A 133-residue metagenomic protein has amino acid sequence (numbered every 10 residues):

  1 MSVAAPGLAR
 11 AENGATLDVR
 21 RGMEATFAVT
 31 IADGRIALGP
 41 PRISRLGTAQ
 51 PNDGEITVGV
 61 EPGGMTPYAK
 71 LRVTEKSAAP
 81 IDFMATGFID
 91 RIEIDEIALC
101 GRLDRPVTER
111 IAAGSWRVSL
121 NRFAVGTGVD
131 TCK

Functional and structural regions predicted by a protein language model:
M1-Y68, S115-K133: Membrane engagement elements in two modes
T66, A78-I81: Coil-to-beta-strand transition motifs
L71-A79: Asparagine-centered strand-capping/turn motif at beta-strand->loop junctions
I81-I94: Short acidic, flexible loop segments centered on an aromatic residue
D95-T108: Solvent-exposed serine/threonine-rich low-complexity stretches and specific carbohydrate-binding patches
E109-G114: Short, hydrophobic beta-strand segments
